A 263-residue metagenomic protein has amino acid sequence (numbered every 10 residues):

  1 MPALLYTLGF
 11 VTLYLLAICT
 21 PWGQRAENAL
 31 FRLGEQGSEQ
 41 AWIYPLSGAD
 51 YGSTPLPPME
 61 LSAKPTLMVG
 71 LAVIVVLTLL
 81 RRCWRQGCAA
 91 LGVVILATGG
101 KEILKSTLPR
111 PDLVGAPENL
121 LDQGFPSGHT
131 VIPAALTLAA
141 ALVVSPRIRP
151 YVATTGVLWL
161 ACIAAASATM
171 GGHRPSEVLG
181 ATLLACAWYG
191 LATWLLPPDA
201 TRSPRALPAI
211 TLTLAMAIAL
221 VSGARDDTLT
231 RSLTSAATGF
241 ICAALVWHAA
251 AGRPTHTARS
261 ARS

Functional and structural regions predicted by a protein language model:
M1-L120, A141-L142, L212-V221, T230-L245: Hydrophobic alpha-helical bundle signature of multipass membrane enzymes
P117-T257: Membrane-embedded catalytic cores of phosphoryl/pyrophosphoryl-handling enzymes
S260-S263: Short, intrinsically disordered terminal tails adjacent to the first/last structured region
